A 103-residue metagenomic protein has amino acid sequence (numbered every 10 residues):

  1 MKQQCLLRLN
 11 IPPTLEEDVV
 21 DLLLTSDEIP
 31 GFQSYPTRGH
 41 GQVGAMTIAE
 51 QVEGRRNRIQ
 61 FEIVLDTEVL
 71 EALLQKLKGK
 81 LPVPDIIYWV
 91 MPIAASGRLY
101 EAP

Functional and structural regions predicted by a protein language model:
M1-P103: Positively charged, small/polar-rich N-terminal and surface patches that mediate targeting and assembly and bind
